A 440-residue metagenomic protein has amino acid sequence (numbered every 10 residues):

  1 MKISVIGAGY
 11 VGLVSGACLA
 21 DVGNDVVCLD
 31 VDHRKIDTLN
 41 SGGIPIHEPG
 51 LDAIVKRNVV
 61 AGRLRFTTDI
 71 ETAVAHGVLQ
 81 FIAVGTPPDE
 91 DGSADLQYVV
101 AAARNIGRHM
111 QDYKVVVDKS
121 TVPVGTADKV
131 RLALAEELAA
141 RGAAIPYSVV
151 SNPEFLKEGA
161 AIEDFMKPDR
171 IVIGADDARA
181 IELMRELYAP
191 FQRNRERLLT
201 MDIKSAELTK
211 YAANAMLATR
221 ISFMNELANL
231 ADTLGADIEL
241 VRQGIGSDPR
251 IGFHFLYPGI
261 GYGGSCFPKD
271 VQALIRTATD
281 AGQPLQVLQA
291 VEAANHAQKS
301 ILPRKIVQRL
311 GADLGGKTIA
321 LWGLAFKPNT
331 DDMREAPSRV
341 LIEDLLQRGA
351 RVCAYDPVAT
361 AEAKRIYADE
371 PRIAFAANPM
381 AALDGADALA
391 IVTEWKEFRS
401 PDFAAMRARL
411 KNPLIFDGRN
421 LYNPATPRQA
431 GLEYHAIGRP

Functional and structural regions predicted by a protein language model:
M1-P440: Structural/interface elements that position substrates and couple domains in central-metabolism enzymes
